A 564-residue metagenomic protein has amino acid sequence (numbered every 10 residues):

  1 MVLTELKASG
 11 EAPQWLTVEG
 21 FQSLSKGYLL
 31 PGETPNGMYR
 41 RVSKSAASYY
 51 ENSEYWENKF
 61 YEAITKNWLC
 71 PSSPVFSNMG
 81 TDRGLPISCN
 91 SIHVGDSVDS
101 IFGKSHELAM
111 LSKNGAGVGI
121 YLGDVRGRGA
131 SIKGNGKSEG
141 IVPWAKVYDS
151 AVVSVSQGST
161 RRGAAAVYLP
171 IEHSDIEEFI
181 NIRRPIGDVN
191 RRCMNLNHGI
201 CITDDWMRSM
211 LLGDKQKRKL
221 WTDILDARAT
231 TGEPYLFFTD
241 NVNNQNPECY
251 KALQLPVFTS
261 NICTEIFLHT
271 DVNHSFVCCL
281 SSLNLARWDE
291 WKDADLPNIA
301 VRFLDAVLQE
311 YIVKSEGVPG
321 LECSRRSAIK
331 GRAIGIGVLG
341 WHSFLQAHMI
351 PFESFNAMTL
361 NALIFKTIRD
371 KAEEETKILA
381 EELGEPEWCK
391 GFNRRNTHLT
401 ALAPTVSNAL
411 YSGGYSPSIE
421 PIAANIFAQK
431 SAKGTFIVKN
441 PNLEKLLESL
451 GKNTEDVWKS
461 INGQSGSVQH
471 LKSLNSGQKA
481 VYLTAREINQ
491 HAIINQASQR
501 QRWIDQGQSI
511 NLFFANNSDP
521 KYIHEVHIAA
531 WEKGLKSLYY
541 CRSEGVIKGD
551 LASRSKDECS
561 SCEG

Functional and structural regions predicted by a protein language model:
M1-E51, E57, G134-V147, G158-L255 (+2 more regions): Conserved, charged catalytic cores of large soluble enzymes
L16, T34-P35, W56, T81-R83 (+13 more regions): Secondary-structure capping and boundary motifs in well-ordered enzyme cores
G27-E33, V42-N52, Y61-P86, N90-K133 (+9 more regions): Function-dense linear segments that define catalytic or interfacial modules in macromolecule-processing proteins
Y28, S43-Y50, Y61-W68, H106-K113 (+18 more regions): Structural signal for hydrophobic packing residues in well-ordered secondary-structure cores of soluble enzyme domains
N52-F60, G117-I120, S159-A166, Y311-R325 (+5 more regions): Flexible, glycine/charged-enriched surface loops at secondary-structure junctions
D82-C89, G127-G134, L474-L483, D505-S509: Gly-rich Lys/Arg/Thr-decorated short loops/hinges at beta-loop-alpha junctions or inter-strand turns that position
S105, I299-R325, I329, A333 (+3 more regions): Internal maturation/activation junctions in enzymes
V257-T270, K314, T400-G564: Catalytic alpha/beta core of large soluble enzyme barrels
